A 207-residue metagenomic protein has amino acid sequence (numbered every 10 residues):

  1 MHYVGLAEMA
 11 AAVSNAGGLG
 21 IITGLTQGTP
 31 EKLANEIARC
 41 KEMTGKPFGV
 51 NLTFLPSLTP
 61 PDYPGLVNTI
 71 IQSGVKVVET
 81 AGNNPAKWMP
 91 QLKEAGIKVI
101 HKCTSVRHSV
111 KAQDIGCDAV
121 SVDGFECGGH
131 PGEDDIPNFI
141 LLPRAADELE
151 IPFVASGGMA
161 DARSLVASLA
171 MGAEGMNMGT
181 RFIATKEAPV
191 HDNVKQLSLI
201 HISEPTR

Functional and structural regions predicted by a protein language model:
M1-L149: Active-site entrance/lid segments in N-terminal catalytic domains of soluble metabolic enzymes
Y3, L19-G28, V122-G132, D161 (+1 more regions): Glycine-rich phosphate-binding active-site loops on the catalytic face of alpha/beta enzymes
A11, F139-P143, D147, V166-A167 (+4 more regions): Residues on a specific face of well-ordered alpha-helices
L33-I37, T185-L199: C-terminal helical cap(s) of enzyme catalytic domains, especially alpha/beta-barrels
V106-I115, E148, V154, M159-M176: Catalytic cores of alpha/beta
I151-P152, P205: Short, proline-centered helix/strand-breaking motifs
S198-T206: Residue-level detector of conserved catalytic or cofactor/ligand-binding positions in enzyme active sites
